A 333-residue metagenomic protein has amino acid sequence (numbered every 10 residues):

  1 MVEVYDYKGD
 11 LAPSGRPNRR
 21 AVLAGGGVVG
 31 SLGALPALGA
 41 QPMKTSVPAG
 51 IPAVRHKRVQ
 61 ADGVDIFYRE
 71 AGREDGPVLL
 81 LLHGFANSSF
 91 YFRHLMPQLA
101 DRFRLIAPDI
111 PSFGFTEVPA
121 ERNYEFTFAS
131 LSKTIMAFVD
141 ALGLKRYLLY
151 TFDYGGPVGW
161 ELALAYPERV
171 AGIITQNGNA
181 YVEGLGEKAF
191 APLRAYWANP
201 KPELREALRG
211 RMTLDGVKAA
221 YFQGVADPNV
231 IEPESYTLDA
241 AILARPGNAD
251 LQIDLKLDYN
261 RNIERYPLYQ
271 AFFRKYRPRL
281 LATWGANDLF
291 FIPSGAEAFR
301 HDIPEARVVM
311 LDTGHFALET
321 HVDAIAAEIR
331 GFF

Functional and structural regions predicted by a protein language model:
M1-P17: N-terminal secretory signal peptides
V2, P42-R55, G63-I66, A71-E74 (+6 more regions): Flexible "cap/lid" subdomain of the alpha/beta-hydrolase fold that forms the substrate-access gate
P17-V29: N-terminal export leaders
L81-G84, A107: Structural cue for short, hydrophobic secondary-structure segments
G84-N87, D153: Active-site glycine-rich loops that stabilize anionic/oxyanionic intermediates across multiple enzyme folds
A86, P111-G114, A180, G314-A317: Alpha/beta-hydrolase active-site loop signature
A86-H94, L105: Serine-hydrolase catalytic-loop signature spanning alpha/beta hydrolases and amidase-signature enzymes
G314-A326: Catalytic histidine-centered segment of alpha/beta-hydrolase-like enzymes
